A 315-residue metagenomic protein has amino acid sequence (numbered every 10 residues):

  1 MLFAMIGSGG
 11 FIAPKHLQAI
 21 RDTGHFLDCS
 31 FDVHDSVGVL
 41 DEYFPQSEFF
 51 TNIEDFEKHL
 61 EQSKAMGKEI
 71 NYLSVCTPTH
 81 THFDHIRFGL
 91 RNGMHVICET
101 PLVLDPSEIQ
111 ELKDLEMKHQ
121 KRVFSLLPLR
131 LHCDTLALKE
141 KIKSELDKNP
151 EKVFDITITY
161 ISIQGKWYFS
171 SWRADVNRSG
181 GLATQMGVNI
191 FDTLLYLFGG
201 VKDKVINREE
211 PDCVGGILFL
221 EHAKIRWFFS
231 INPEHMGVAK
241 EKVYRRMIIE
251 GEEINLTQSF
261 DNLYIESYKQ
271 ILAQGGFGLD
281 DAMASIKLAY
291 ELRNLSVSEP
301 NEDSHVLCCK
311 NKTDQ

Functional and structural regions predicted by a protein language model:
M1-Q46: N-terminal Rossmann-like dinucleotide-binding module
I6-G7, F31, C76, L126 (+1 more regions): Short hydrophobic segments within beta-strands
F49-L115: Beta-loop-alpha module in the N-terminal Rossmann-like domain of NAD(P)-dependent dehydrogenases, especially those
L60-K64, Y72-S74, Q270-Q315: C-terminal helix-rich "cap/oligomerization" subdomain common to oxidoreductases
V103-K166: A contiguous active-site-proximal alpha/beta segment in oxidoreductase catalytic domains
K166-H235, D280-K287, C308-C309: Rossmann-like dinucleotide-binding domain that binds NAD(P)(H)
G216, K242-G251: Short polybasic amphipathic segments
